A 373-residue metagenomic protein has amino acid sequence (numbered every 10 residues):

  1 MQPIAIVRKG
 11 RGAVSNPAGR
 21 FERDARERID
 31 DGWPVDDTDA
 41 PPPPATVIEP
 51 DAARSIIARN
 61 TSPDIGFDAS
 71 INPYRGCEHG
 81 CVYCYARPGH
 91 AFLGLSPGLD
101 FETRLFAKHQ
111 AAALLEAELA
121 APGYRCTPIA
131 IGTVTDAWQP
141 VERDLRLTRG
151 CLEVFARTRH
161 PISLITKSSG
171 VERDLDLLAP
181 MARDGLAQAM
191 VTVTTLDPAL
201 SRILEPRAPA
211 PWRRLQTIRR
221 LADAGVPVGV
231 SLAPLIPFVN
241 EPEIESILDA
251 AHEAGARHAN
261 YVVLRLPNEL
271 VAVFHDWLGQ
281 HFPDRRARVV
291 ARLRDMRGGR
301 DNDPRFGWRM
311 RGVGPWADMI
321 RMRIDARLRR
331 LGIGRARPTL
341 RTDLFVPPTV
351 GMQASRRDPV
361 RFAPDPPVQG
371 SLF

Functional and structural regions predicted by a protein language model:
M1-A52, A58-R59, P242-F373: Auxiliary Fe-S-binding modules of radical SAM enzymes
T38-R75, H79-M190, T194-R202, A210-D223: Conserved Radical SAM active-site core
V154-H160, T217-V228, G299, R323-G334: A structural motif corresponding to the C-terminal end of an alpha-helix and its immediate exit/capping segment
S163, G229, A259-Y261: Short hydrophobic alpha-helical runs that function as membrane-insertion/retention elements
S169-E172, I236-E245: Active-site glycine- and acidic-residue-rich loops that bind and position anionic ligands or nucleotide-like cofactors
A179-M181, R207, S246-D249: Short, solvent-exposed amphipathic alpha-helical segments in soluble enzyme and RNA/protein-processing domains
L196-P198, L204-R207, R220-E241, V263-L266 (+1 more regions): Conserved strand-turn element in the central/C-terminal portion of the radical SAM core barrel that lines
R213-L221, S231, E243-A250: Non-catalytic alpha-helical scaffold/packing segments enriched in small hydrophobic residues
